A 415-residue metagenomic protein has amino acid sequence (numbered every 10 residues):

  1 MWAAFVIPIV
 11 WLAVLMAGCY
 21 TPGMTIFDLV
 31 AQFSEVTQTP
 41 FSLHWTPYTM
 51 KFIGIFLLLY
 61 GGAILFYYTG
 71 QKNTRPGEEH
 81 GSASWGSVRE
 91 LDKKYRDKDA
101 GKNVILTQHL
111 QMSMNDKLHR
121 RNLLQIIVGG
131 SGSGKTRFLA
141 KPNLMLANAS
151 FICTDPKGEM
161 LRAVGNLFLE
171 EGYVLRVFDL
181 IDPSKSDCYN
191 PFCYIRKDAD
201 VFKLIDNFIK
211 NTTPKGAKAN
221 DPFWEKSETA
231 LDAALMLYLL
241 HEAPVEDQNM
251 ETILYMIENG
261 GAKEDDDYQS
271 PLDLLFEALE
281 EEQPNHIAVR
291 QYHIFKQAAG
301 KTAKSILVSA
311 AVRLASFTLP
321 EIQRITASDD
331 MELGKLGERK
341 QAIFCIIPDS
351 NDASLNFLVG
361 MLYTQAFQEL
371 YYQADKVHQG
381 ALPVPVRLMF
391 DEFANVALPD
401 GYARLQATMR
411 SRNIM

Functional and structural regions predicted by a protein language model:
M1-S133, R137-A140: Basic- and hydrophobic-enriched, low-structure N-terminal and domain-boundary segments that flank ATP-binding catalytic
R121-I414: P-loop NTPase motor domains
